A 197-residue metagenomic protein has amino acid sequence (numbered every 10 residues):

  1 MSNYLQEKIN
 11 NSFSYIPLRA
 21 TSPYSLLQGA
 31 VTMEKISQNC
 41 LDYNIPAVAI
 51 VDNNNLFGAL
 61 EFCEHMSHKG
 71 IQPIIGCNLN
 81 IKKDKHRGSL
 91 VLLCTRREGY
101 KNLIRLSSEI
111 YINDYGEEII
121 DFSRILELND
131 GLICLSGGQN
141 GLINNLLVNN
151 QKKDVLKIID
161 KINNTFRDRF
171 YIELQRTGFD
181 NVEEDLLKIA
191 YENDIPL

Functional and structural regions predicted by a protein language model:
M1-L197: Phosphodiester-processing cores and adjacent nucleic acid-binding clamps
